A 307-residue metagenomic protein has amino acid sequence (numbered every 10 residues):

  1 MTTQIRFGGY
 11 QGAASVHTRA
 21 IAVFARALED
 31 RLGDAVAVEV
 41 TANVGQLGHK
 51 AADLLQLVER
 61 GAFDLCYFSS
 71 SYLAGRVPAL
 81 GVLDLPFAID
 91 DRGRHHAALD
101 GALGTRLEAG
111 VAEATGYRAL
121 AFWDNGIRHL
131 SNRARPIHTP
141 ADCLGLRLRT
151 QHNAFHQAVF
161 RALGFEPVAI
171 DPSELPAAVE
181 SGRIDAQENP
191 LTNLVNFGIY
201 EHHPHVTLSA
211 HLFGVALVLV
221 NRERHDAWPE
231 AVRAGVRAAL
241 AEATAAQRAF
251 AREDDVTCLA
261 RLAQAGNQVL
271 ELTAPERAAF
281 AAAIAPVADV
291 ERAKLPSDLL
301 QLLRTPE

Functional and structural regions predicted by a protein language model:
M1-R94, A112-E113, Y117-E307: N-terminal secretory/targeting leader peptides
D100-E113: Hinge/lid segment of periplasmic solute-binding proteins
